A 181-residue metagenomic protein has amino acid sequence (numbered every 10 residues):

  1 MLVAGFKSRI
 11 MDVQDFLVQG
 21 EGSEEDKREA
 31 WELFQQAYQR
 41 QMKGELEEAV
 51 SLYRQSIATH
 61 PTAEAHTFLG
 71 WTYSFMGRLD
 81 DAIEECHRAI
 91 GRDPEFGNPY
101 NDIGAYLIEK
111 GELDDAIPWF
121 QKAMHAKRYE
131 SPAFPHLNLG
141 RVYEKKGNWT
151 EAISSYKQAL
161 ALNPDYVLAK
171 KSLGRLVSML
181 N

Functional and structural regions predicted by a protein language model:
M1-E32, M42-K43: Long, contiguous interaction/recruitment modules in multidomain scaffold/adaptor proteins
D26-E64, F68, F75: Alpha-helical segment of the N-proximal tetratricopeptide repeat
F34-M42, T67-F75, N98-I108, F134-R141 (+1 more regions): Conserved alpha-helical positions within TPR/SEL1-like repeat arrays
M42-L52, M76-R88, K110-H125, F134 (+2 more regions): Structural signature of tandem alpha-helical TPR/SEL1-like repeats, specifically the intra-repeat loop/turn
I57, I90, M124-A126, L160 (+1 more regions): A conserved position within tetratricopeptide repeats
H60-P61, P94, R128-E130, P164: Short coil turns that delineate tetratricopeptide repeat
T150, S154-S172: Solenoidal tandem-repeat scaffolds enriched in leucines and small polar residues
